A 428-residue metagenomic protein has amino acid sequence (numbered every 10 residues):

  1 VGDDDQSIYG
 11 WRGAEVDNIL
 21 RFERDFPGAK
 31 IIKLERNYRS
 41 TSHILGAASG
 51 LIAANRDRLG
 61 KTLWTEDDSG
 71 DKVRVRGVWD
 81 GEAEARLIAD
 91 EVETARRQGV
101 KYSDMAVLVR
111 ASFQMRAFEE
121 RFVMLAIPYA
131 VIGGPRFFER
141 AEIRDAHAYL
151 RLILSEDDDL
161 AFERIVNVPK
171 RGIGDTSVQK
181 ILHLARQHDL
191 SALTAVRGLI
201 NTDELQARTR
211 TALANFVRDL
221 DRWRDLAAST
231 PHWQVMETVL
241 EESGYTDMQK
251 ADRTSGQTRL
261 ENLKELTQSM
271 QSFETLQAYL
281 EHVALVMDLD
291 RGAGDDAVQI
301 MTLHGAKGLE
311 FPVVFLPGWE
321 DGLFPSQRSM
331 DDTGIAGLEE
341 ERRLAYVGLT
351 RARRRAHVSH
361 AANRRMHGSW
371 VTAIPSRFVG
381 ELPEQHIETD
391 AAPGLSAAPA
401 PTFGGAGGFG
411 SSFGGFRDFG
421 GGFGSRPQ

Functional and structural regions predicted by a protein language model:
V1-L20, R36-S40, V239: Conserved helicase NTPase motor core
D5-G10, R39-S40, A130-L154, V166: Short alpha-helix plus adjacent loop in nuclease-associated cores
I8-R12, I19-L20, L45-G46, G50 (+2 more regions): Metal-dependent catalytic core segments for phosphate chemistry
N18, E84-E91, D145, E265 (+1 more regions): Well-ordered alpha-helical segments embedded in enzymatic catalytic cores
P27-K30, E35-P128, R151-S155, Q187: Helicase P-loop NTPase motor core
K33-L34, I127-R136, V358: RNase H-like polynucleotidyl transferase catalytic core
K101, M115-I127, R140, H147-T389 (+1 more regions): Conserved helicase C-terminal RecA-like lobe
L382-Q428: Acidic, low-complexity intrinsically disordered tails
